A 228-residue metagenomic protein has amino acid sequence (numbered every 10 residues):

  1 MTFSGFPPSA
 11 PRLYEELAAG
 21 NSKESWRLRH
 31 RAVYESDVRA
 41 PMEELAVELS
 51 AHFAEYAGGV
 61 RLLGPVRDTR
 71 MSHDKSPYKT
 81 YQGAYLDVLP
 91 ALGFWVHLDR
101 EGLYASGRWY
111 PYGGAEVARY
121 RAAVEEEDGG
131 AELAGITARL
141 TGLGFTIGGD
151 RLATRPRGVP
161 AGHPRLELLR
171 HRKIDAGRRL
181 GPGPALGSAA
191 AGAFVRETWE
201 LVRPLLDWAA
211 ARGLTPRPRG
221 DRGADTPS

Functional and structural regions predicted by a protein language model:
M1-L17, N21-K23, A40-A46, F53 (+1 more regions): Long, solvent-exposed, polar/charged low-complexity segments
R27: Phosphate-proximal small/polar/acidic motifs at interfaces that engage nucleotide phosphates, polyphosphates
R31-S76: Gly/Pro-rich turn-and-neighbor structural signature
R31-Y34, V38, W109-Y110, A118-E125 (+1 more regions): Short histidine-centered catalytic/ligand-binding loop motif
G59-L62, D68-K79, A84, A185-L186 (+2 more regions): N-terminal low-complexity, intrinsically disordered segments
R70-G129: Aromatic- and glycine-enriched beta-alpha-beta binding-site module
V117-L152: Surface-exposed, charged, gly/pro-rich loop-and-adjacent secondary-structure segments at domain edges
